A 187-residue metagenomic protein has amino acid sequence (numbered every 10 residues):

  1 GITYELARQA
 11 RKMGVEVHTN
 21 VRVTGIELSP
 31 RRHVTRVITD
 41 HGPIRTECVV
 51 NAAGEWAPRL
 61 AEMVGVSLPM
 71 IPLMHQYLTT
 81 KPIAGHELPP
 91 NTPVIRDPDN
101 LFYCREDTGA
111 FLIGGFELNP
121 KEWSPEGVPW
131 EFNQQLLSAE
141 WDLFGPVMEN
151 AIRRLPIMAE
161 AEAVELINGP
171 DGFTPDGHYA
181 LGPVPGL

Functional and structural regions predicted by a protein language model:
G1-C48, W56: Helical element adjacent to the flavin cofactor pocket in flavoenzyme catalytic cores
E27, I38, R45, I71 (+3 more regions): Well-ordered beta-strand positions
P30, E106-A110, P185: Short acidic-glycine loop/turn motifs at beta-strand connectors
P43-N91: Central helical "cap/lid" subdomain
L68-P72, T92-R96, F102-Y103, E162 (+1 more regions): Short Gly/Pro-enriched turn/cap motifs at secondary-structure boundaries
I83-F116: Conserved FAD-binding catalytic core of PHBH/FMO-like flavoproteins
D99, E131, Q135-L187: C-terminal catalytic lobe of FAD-dependent flavoproteins
G114-G115, N119-A139: Glycine-rich phosphate/pyrophosphate-binding loop and adjacent beta-alpha nucleotide/cofactor-binding cores
